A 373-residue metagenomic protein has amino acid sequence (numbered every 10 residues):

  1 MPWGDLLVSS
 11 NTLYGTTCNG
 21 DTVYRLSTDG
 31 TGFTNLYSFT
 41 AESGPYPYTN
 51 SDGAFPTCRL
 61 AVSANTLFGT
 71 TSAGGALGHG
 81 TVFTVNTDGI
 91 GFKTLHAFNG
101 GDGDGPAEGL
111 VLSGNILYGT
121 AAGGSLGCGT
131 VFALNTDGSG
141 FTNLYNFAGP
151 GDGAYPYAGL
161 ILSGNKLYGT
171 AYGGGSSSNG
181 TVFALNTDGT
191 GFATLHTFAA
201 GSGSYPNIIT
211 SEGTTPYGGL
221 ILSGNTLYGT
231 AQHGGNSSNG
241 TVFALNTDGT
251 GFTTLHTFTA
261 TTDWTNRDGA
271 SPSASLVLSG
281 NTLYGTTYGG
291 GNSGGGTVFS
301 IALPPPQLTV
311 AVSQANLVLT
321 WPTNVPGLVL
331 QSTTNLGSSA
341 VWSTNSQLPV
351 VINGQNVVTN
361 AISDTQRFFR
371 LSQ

Functional and structural regions predicted by a protein language model:
M1-N316: Extracellular beta-propeller repeat domains
L303-Q373: Short, composition-biased motifs enriched in small/polar/acidic residues
